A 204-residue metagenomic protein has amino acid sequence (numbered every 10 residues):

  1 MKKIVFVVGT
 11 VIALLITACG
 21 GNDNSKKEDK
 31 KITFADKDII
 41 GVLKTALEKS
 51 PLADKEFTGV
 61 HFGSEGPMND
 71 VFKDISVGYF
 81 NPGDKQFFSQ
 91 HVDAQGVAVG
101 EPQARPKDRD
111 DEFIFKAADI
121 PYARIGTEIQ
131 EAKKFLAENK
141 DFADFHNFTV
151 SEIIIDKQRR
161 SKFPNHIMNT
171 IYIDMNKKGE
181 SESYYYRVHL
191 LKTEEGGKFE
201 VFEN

Functional and structural regions predicted by a protein language model:
M1-I4: Positively charged n-region of N-terminal signal peptides that target proteins for export
F6-A13: Hydrophobic helical h-region of N-terminal Sec-dependent signal peptides in bacterial secretory/periplasmic proteins
L15-A18: C-terminal motif of bacterial Sec signal peptides marking the signal peptidase cleavage site
G20-E28: Bacterial lipoprotein signal-peptidase II cleavage site
K27-D70, K134-P164: Short glycine-rich, low-complexity/disordered patches
D54-Q90, I154-V188: Exposed beta-strand-loop-beta-strand "reactive/processing" segments of non-cytosolic proteins
K85-K107, G179-N204: A short, surface-exposed beta-strand/turn
A98-F148: Long, charged/polar, surface-exposed segments that mediate recognition or autoinhibition
